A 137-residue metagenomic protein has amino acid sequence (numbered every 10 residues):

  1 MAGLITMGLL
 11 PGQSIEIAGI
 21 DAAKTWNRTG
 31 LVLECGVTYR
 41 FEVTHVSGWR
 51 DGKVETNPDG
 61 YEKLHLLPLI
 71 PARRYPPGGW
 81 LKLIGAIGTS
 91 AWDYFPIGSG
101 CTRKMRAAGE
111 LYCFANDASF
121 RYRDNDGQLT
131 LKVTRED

Functional and structural regions predicted by a protein language model:
M1-D137: Acidic, Ser/Thr/Pro
